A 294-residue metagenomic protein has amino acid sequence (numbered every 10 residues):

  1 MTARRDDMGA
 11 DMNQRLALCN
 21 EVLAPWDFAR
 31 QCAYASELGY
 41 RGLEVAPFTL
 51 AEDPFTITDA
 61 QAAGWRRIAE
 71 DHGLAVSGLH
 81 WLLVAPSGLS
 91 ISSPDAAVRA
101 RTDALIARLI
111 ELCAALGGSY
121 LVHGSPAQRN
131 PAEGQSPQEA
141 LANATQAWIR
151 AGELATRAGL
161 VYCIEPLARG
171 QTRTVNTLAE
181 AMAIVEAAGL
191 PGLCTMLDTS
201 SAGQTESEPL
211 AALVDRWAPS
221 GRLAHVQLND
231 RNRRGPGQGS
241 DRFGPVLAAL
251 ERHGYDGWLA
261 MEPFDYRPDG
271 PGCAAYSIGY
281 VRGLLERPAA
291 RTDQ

Functional and structural regions predicted by a protein language model:
T2-A17, V22-G39, E70, A107 (+2 more regions): Histidine-acidic metal/acid-base catalytic patches
R4, R30, E70-D71, G88-C194 (+2 more regions): Active-site acidic/histidine proton-transfer and metal-coordination neighborhood in alpha/beta enzyme cores
G9-A17, G78-I91, S125-A132: N-terminal small/glycine-rich loop or linker at the start of catalytic domains across soluble metabolic enzymes
V22-A24, P47-T49, L82-A85, A127-R129 (+4 more regions): Active-site-proximal loop/turn and secondary-structure-junction residues that shape catalytic pockets, frequently
R41-G42, A75, S119, V161 (+1 more regions): Residue-level detector of anion-binding/catalytic polar loops
E44, G78-H80, V122, C163 (+3 more regions): Conserved beta-strand positions in the central sheet of alpha/beta enzyme cores
A46-R66, S125-P126, P131-A132: Glycine-rich, proline-tolerant flexible connector loops at the mouths of alpha/beta enzymes
F55-A62, D95-R99, G134-L141, T174 (+2 more regions): Flexible, glycine- and charge-enriched loops at secondary-structure boundaries
